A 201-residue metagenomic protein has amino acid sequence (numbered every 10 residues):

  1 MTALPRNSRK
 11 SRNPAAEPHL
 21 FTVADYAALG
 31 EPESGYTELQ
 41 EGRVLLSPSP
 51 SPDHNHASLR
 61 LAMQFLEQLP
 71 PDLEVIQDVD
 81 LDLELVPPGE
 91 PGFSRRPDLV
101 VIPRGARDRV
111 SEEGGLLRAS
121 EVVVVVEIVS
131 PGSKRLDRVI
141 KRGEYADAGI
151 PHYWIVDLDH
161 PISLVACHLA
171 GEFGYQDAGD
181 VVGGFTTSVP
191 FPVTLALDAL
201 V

Functional and structural regions predicted by a protein language model:
M1-V201: Gly/Pro/Ser/Thr-rich low-complexity, intrinsically disordered segments predominantly at protein N-termini
